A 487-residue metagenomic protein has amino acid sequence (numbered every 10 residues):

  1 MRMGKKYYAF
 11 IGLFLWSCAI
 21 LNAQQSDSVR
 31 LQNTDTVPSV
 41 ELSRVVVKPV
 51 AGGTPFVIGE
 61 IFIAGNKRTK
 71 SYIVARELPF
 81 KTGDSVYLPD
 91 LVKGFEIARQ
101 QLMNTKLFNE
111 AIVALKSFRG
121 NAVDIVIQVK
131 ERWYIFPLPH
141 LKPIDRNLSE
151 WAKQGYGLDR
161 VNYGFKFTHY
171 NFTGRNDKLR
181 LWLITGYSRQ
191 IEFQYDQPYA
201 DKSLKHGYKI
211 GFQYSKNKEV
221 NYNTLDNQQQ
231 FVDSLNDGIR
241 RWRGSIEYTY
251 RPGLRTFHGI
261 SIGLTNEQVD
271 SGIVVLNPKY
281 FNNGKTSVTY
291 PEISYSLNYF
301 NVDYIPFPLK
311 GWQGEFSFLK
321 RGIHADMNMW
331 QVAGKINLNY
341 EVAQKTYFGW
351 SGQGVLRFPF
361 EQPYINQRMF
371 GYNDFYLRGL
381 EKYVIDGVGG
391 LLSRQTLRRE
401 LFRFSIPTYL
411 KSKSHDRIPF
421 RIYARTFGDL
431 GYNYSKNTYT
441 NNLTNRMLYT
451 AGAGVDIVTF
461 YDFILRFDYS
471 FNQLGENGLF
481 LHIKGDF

Functional and structural regions predicted by a protein language model:
M1-Q32, F487: Bacterial Sec-dependent N-terminal signal peptides
Q24-L148, K166, R180-Y199, K279 (+3 more regions): Periplasmic polypeptide-binding modules associated with outer-membrane biogenesis and secretion
V129-S294, Y299-V302, M369-R378, K382-V388 (+2 more regions): Gram-negative/organellar outer-membrane beta-barrel architecture
Q213-N217, T265-E267, E315-I323, V355-P359 (+1 more regions): Short glycine-rich beta-strand segments
I246-P252, N328-G352, L356, Q362-P363 (+1 more regions): Extended low-complexity acidic/polar segments
K279-F281, T289, I365-Y376, Y432-N433 (+1 more regions): Solvent-exposed, glycine/polar-rich loop segments of beta-barrel outer-membrane systems
Y290-R417: C-terminal outer-membrane beta-barrel translocator/porin domains of Gram-negative envelope proteins and their
T396-I406, L410, H415-A451: Outer-membrane beta-barrel transmembrane domain signature
